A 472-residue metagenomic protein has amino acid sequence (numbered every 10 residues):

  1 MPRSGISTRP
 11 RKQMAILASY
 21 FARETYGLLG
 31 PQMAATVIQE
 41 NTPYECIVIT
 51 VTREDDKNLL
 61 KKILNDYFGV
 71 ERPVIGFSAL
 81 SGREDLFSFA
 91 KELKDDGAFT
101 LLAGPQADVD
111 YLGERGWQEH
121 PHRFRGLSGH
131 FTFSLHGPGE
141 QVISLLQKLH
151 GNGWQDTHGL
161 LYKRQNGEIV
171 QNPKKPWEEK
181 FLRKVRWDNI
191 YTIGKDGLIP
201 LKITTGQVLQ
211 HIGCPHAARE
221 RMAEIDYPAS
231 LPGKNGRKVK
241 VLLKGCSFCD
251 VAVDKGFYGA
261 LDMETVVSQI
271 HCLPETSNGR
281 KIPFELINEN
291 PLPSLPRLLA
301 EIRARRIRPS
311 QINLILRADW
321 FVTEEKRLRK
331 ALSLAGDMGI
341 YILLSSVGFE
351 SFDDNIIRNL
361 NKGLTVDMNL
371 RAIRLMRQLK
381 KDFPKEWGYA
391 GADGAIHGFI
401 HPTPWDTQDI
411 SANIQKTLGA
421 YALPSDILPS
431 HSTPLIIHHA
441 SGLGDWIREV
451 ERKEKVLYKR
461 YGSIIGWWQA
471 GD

Functional and structural regions predicted by a protein language model:
M1-L17, E40, K57, Y67-E71 (+2 more regions): Radical SAM enzyme core and accessory elements
F21-L29, A79-E84: A short, glycine/small-residue-rich beta-strand->loop->alpha-helix junction that serves as a flexible
Y26-M33, T265: Conserved alpha-helical elements of sugar-nucleotide-dependent glycosyltransferases
M33-C46: Short helix-loop-beta junction
I47-P176, P429-S430, A440: Glycine-rich beta-alpha loop elements in corrinoid/cobalamin-binding modules across cobalamin-dependent enzymes
A107-L112, A218, F349, D354-L360 (+2 more regions): Flexible glycine/acidic-rich beta-alpha junction loops that bind and position SAM and/or redox cofactors in anaerobic
F181-Y389: Radical SAM [4Fe-4S] cluster-binding motif and immediate context
L299-A304, P404-P424: Short, electropositive alpha-helical surface patch
